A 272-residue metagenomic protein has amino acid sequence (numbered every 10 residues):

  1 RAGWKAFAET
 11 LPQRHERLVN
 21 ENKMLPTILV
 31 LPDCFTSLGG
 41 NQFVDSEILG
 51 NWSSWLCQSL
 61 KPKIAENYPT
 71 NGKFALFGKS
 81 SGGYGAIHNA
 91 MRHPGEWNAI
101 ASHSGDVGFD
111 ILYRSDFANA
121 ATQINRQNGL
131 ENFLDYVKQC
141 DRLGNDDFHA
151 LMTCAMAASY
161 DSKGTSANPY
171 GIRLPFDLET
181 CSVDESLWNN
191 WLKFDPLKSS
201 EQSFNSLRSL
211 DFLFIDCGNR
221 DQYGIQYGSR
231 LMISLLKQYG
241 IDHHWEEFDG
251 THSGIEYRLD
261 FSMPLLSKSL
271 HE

Functional and structural regions predicted by a protein language model:
R1-E272: Non-catalytic cap/lid and distal C-terminal segments of serine-dependent acyl enzymes
